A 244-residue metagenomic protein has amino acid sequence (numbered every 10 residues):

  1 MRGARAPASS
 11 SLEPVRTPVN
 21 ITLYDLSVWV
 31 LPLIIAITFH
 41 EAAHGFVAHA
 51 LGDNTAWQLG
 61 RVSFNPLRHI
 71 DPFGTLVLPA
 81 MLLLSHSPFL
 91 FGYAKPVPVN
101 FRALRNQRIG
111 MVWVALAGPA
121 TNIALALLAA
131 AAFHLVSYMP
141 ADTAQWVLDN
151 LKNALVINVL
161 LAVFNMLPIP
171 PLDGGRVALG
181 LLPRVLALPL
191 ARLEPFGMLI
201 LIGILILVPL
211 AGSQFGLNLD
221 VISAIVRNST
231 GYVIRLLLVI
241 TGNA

Functional and structural regions predicted by a protein language model:
R2-A244: Hydrophobic transmembrane alpha-helices and their immediate loop junctions in multi-pass integral membrane proteins
